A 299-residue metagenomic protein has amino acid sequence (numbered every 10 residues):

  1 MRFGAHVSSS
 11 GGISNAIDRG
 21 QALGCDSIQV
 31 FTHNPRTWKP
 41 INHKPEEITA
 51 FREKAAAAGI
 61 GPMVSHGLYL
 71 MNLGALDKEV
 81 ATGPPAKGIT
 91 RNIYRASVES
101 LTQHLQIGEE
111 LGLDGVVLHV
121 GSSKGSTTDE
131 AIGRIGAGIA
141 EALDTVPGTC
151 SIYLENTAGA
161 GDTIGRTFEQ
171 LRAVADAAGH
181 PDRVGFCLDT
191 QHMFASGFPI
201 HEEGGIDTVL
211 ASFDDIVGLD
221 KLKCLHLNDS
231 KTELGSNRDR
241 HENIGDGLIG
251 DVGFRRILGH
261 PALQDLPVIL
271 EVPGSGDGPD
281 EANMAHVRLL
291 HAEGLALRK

Functional and structural regions predicted by a protein language model:
M1-Q103, E293-K299: N-terminal pre-domain/capping segments
H6-S10, F31-P35, L68-L70, G121-S123 (+4 more regions): Active-site beta-loop-alpha junctions enriched in small/polar residues
I13, I48, S97, L101 (+8 more regions): Aromatic/hydrophobic pocket-lining residues that form the small-molecule binding cavity in soluble enzyme cores
D18-C25, K44-V64, H104-G112, A140-G148 (+3 more regions): Acidic (Asp/Glu)-rich catalytic clusters
G20, H66, G108, V116 (+4 more regions): Conserved, mostly hydrophobic/aromatic
I28, I132, G136-E242: Acidic/histidine-rich catalytic cores of soluble enzymes
A56, N72-G185: Active-site acidic/histidine proton-transfer and metal-coordination neighborhood in alpha/beta enzyme cores
D277-L297: C-terminal helical cap(s) of enzyme catalytic domains, especially alpha/beta-barrels
